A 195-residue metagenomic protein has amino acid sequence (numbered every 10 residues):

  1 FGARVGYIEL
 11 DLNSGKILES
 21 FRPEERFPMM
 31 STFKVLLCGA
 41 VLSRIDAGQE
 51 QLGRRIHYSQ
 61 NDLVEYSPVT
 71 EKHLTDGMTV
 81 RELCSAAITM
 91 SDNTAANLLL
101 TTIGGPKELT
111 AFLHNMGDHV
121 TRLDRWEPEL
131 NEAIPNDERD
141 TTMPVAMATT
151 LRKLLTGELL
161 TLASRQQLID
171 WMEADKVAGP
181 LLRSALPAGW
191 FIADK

Functional and structural regions predicted by a protein language model:
F1-P23, R54: A short, well-structured edge-of-sheet supersecondary motif
R4-V5, T79, N97-L159: Mid-domain, small-residue-enriched loop/turn segments at the edges of structured enzyme/sensor domains
L12-N13, L52-V69, I103-G104, W171-M172: Acidic helix-start/capping segments at beta-turn-to-alpha-helix junctions
G15, F27-I56, A87: Active-site SXXK
S43-D62, T110, T161-R165: Short, well-structured active-site flanking segments
L63-L98, P106, D140: Conserved catalytic neighborhood of penicillin-recognizing serine enzymes
R165-V177: Small-residue-rich helix-loop
G179-K195: Short, Gly/Ser/Thr-enriched beta-strand-loop segments that form substrate-interacting elements of hydrolase/peptidase
